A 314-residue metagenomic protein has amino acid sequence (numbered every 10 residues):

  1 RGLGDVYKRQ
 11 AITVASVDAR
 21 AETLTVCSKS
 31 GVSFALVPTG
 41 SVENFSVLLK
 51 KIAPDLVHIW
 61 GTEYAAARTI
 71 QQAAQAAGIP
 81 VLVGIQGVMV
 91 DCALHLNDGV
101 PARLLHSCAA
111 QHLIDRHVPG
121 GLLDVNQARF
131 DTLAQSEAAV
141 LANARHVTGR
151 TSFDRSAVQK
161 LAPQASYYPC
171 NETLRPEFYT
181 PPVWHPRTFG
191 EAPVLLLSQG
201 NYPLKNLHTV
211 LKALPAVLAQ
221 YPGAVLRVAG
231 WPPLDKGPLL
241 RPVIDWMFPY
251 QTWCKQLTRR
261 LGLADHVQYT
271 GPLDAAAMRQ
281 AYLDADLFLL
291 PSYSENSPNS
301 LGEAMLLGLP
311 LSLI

Functional and structural regions predicted by a protein language model:
G2-Y7: Short, small-residue-biased leader/transition segments that mark boundaries at the very start of proteins
L49, P272, Q280-A285: Short alpha-helical donor nucleotide-sugar binding micro-motif in glycosyltransferases
M89, L105-H146: Membrane-proximal helix-turn-helix segments that form the acceptor-binding/catalytic region of lipid-linked
P186-K205, L211-A216, L226-R227: Conserved donor-binding/catalytic core segment of Leloir-type glycosyltransferases
P238-A276: Nucleotide-activated donor-binding/catalytic signature segment of Leloir-type glycosyltransferases, i.e., the conserved
F288-L289: A short hydrophobic beta-strand element within the catalytic core of glycosyltransferases that build diverse glycans
Y293: Aromatic "clamp/platform" in nucleotide-sugar-dependent glycosyltransferases that forms part of the donor/acceptor
P310-I314: Short hydrophobic beta-strand element within catalytic cores of glycosyltransferases and related nucleotide-activated
